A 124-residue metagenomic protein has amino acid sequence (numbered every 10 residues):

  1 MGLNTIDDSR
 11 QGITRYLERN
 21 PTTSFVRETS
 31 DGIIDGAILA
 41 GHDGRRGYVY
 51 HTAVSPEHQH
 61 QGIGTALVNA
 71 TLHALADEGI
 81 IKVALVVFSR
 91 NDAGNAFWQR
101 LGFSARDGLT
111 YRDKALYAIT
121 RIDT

Functional and structural regions predicted by a protein language model:
G2-T29: Active-site rim helix/loop that mediates acceptor-substrate recognition in acyltransferases
T29-G36, A93, R106: Glycine-rich acetyl-CoA-binding "A-motif" of GNAT/NAT acetyltransferases
G32-G41, Y48-A53: Conserved beta-strand in the GNAT
R45-P56, L85, T110-D113: Conserved acetyl-CoA binding element of GNAT-fold acetyltransferases
H51-P56, H60-H73, A96-R100: Conserved acetyl-CoA-binding loop-helix of GNAT-fold acetyltransferases
V68, L75-V87: Conserved GNAT acetyl-CoA-binding A-motif
L85-G94, D113-Y117: Conserved beta-strand-loop-alpha-helix junction that forms the acyl-donor binding cleft
Q99-G108: Conserved acetyl-CoA-binding loop of GNAT-fold acetyltransferases
